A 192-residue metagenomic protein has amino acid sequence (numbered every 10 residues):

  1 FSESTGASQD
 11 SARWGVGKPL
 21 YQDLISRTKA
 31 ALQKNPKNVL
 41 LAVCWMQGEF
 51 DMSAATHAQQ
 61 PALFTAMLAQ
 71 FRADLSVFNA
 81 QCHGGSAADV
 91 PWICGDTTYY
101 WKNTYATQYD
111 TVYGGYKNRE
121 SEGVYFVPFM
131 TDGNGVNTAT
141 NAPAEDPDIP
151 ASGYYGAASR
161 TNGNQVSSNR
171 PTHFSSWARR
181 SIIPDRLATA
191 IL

Functional and structural regions predicted by a protein language model:
F1-L192: Cell-envelope and extracellular/periplasmic
